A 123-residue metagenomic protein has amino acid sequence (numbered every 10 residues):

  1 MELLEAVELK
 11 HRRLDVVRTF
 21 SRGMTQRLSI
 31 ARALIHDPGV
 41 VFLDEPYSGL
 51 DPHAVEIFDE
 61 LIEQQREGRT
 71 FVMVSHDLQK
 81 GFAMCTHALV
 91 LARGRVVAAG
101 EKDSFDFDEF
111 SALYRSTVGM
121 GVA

Functional and structural regions predicted by a protein language model:
M1-R12: Conserved ABC ATPase "signature" region
D37: Conserved catalytic motifs of ABC-family nucleotide-binding domains
V41-D44: Catalytic Walker B motif of ABC-type/P-loop ATPase nucleotide-binding domains
P52-H53: Helix N-cap at the start of a conserved alpha-helix in ABC-type nucleotide-binding domains
S75-H76: H-loop/switch region of ABC-family ATPase nucleotide-binding domains
G81-A83: A short, surface-exposed alpha-helical micro-motif characterized by mixed small hydrophobic and charged/polar residues
R95-V118: Conserved beta-strand-loop-alpha-helix hinge in the C-terminal portion of ABC ATPase nucleotide-binding domains
